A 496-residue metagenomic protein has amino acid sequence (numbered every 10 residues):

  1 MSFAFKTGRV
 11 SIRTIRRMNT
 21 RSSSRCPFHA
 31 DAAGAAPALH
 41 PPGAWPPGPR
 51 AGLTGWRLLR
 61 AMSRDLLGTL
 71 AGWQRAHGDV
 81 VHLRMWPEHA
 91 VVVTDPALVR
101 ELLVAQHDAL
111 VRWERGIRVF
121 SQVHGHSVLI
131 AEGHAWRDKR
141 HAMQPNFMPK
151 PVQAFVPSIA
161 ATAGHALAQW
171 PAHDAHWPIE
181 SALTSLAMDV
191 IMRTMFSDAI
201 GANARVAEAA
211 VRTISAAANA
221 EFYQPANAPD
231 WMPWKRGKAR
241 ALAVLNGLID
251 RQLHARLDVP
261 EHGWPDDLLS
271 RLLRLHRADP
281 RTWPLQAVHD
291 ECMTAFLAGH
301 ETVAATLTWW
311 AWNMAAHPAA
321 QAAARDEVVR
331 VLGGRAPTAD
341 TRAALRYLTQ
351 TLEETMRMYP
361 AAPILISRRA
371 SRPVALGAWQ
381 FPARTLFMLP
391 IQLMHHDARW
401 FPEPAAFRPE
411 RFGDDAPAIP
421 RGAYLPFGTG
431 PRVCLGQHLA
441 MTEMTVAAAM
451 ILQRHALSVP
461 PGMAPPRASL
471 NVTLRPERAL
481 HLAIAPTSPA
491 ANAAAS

Functional and structural regions predicted by a protein language model:
S2, G8-S11: Intrinsically disordered, low-complexity segments enriched in small polar residues
A4, T14-P37, Q74, A163 (+4 more regions): Cytochrome P450 proximal C-terminal region
R16-D138, Q153, P157-H165, G201-A202 (+2 more regions): N-terminal membrane-proximal hinge/A-helix region immediately C-terminal to the signal-anchor transmembrane segment
N19-R21, R25-P46, R112-F120, A135 (+3 more regions): Cytochrome P450 heme-thiolate monooxygenase catalytic core
P47-G52, V156, A160, A209-T213 (+9 more regions): Cytochrome P450 I-helix active-site segment
D138, M293, A298, A336-D340 (+6 more regions): Cytochrome P450 heme-thiolate "Cys pocket" and heme-binding signature region
T302-Q321, R325-E327, H438-Q453: Cytochrome P450 catalytic-core helices
P373, L389-A416: Conserved cytochrome P450 K-helix/beta-meander segment immediately N-terminal to the heme-binding cysteine loop
